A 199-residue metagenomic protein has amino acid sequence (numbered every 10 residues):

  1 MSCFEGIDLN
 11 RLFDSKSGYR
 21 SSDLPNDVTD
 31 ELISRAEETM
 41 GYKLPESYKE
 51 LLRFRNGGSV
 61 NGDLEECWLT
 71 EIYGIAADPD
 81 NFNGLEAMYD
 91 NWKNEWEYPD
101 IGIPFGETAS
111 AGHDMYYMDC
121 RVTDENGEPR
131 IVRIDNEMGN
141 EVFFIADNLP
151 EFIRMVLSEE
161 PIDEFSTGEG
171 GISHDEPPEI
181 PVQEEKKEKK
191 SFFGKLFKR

Functional and structural regions predicted by a protein language model:
M1-G112: A surface-exposed partner-binding patch
N56, E107-A109, V122, D135-M138: Short, flexible loop/turn elements at secondary-structure junctions
A111-M115, M138-I145: Short, surface-exposed beta-strand/loop "edge" segments at domain boundaries and coil↔beta transitions
Y116-T123: Low-complexity, glycine/alanine/valine/leucine- and proline-rich hydrophobic stretches
R130-D135, V142-S158: Compact, glycine/acidic-enriched structural inserts
E179-V182: Acidic, carboxylate-rich catalytic segments that either coordinate divalent cations
E184-R199: Polybasic, Ser/Thr-rich amphipathic helices
